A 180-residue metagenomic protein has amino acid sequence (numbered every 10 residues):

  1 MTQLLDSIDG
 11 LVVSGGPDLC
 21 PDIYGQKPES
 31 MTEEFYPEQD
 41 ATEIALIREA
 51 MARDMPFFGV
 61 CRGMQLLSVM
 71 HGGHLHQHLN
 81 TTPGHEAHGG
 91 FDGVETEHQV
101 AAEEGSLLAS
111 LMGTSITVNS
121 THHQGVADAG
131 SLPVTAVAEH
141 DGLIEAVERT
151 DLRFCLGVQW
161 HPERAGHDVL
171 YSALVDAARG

Functional and structural regions predicted by a protein language model:
M1-D9, V13-S14, Y36-R53, N80-G180: Amide-donor transfer/coupling interface in amidating biosynthetic enzymes
L11-V12, I47-H74: Catalytic nucleophile loop
G16-L19: Short glycine-rich anion-binding loops that position phosphate/pyrophosphate groups of nucleotides and phosphorylated
P21-S30, E34-Y36: Glycine/threonine-rich flexible loop motifs
P21-Y24, L67-M70, A146: Short glycine-/acidic-enriched loop or helix-start segments at secondary-structure transitions that form or flank
Q77: Class I SAM-dependent methyltransferase SAM-binding "motif I" and its flanking Rossmann-like core
